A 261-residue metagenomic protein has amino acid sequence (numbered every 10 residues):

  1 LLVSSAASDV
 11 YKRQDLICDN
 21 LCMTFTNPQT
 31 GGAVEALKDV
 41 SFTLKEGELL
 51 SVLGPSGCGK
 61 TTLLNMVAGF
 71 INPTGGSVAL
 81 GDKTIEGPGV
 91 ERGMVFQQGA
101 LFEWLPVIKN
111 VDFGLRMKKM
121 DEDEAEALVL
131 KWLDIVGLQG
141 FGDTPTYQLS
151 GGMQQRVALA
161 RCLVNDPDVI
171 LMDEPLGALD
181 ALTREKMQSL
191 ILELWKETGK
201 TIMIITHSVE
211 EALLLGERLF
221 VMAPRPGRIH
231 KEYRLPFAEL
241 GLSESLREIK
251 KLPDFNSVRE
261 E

Functional and structural regions predicted by a protein language model:
L1-Y11: Single conserved hydrophobic/aromatic residue that forms the stacking wall/gate of nucleotide- or nucleobase-binding
L53-P55: The feature captures the beta-strand-to-loop junction immediately N-terminal to the Walker
A68: Helix-to-loop junction immediately C-terminal to a conserved catalytic motif
I108-R116, E126, L130, R234: Short helical segment in ABC ATPase nucleotide-binding domains corresponding to the A-loop/adjacent helical element
D123-F141, E193: Conserved ABC ATPase "signature" region
P145-L149, M153: Conserved ABC ATPase signature
V164-D168: A short, proline-enriched helix->beta-strand linker immediately N-terminal to the Walker B motif in ABC-type P-loop
